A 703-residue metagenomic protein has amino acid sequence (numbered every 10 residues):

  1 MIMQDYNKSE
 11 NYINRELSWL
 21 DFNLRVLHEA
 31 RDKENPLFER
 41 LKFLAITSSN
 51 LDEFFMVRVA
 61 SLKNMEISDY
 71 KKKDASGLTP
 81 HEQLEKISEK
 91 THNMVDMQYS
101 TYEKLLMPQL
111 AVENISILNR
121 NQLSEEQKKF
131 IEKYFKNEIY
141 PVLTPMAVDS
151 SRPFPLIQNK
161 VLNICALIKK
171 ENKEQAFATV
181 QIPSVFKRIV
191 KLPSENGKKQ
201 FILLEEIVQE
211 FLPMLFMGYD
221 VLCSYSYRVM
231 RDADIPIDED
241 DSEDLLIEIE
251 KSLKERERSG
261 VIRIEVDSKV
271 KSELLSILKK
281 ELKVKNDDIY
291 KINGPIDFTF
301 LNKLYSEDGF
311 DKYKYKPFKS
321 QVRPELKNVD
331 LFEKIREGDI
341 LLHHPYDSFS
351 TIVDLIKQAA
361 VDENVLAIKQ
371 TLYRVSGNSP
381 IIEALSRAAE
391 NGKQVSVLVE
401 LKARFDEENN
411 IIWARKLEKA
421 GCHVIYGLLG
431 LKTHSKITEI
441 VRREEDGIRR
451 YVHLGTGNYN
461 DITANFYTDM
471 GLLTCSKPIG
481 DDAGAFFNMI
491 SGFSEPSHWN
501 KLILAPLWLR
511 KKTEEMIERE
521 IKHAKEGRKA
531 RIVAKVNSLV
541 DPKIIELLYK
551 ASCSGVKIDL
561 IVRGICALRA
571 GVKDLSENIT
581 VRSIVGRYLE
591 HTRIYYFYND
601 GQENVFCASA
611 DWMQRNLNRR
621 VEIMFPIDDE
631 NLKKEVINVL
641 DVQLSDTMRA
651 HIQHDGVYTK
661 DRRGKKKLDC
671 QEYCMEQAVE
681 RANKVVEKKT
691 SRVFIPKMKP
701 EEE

Functional and structural regions predicted by a protein language model:
M1-I532, K550, S554, C566-E703: N-terminal localization/anchoring segments of enzymes in phospholipid and broader phosphate metabolism
I544: Polyanion-binding catalytic cores of nucleic-acid enzymes and NTP/SAM-utilizing transferases
K557-I561: Hydrophobic alpha/beta core scaffold segments
